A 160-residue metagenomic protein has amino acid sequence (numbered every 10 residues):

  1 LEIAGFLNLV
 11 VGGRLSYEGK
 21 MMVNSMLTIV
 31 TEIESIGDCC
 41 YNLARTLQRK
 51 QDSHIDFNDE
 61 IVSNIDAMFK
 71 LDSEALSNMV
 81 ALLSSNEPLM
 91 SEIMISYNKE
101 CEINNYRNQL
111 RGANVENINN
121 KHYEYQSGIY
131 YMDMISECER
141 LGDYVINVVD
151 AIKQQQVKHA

Functional and structural regions predicted by a protein language model:
L1-A160: Cytosolic, long alpha-helical scaffolding segments
